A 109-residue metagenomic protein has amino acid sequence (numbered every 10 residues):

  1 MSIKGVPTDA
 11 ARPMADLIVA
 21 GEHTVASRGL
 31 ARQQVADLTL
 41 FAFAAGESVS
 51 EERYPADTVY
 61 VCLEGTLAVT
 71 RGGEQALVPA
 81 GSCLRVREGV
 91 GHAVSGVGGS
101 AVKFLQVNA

Functional and structural regions predicted by a protein language model:
M1-V35: A short, N-terminal "cap"/entry segment at the start of jelly-roll beta-barrel domains of the cupin/DSBH fold
H23-T24, D37-Y54, E88: Conserved short histidine dyad/triad with adjacent acidic residue
A42-A44, R53-V69: Short, conserved beta-strand element in jelly-roll/cupin
T66-A68, Q75, G91, A101: Structural motif
G73-G89: Short acidic-glycine-tyrosine-enriched beta hairpin
E88-A109: Ligand-binding loop in jelly-roll beta-barrel domains
